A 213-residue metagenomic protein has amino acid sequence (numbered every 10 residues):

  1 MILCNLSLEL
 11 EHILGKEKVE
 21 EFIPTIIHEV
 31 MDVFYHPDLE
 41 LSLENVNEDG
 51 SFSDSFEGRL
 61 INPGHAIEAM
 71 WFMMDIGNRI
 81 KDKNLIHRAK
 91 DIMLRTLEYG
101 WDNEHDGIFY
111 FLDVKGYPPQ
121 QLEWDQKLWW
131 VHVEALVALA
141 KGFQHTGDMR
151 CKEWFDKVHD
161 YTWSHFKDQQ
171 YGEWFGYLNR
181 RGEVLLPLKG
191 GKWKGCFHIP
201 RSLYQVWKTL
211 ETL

Functional and structural regions predicted by a protein language model:
M1-L213: Glycan-recognition and catalytic cores of secretory/periplasmic carbohydrate-active enzymes
